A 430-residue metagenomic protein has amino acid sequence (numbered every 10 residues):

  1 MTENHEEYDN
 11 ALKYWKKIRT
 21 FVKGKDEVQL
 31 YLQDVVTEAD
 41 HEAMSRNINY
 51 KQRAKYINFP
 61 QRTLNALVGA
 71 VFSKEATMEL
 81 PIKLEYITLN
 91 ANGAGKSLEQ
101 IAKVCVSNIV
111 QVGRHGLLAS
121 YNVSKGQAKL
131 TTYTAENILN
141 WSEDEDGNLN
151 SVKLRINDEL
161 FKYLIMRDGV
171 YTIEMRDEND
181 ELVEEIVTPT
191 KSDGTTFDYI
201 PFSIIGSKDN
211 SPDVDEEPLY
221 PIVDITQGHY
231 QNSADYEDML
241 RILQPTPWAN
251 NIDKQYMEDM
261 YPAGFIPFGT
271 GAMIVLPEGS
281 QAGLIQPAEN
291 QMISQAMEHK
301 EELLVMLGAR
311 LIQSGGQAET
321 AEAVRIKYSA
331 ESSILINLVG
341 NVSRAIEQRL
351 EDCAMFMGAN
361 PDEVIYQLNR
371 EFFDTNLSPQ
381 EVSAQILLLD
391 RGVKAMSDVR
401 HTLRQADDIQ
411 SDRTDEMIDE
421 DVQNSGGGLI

Functional and structural regions predicted by a protein language model:
M1-T131, L429-I430: Extended, helix-rich architectural segments
I18, E99-S107, K125, I138-S142 (+5 more regions): Intrinsically disordered, low-complexity boundary segments flanking structured domains
K25, K74, M78, A94-I101 (+9 more regions): Short secondary-structure junctions and interdomain/linker hinges
I101-C105, A288-M292, I334: Short secondary-structure capping micro-motifs at structural edges
C105, I109, I225, I293-A296 (+2 more regions): Amphipathic alpha-helix face/heptad-repeat signature
V110-V112, G116-N210: Extended, regular secondary-structure scaffolds
K191-E322: Extended, charged amphipathic alpha-helical segments
M260-A263, M273, H299-I430: C-terminal helix-loop subdomains that flank or include functional centers
